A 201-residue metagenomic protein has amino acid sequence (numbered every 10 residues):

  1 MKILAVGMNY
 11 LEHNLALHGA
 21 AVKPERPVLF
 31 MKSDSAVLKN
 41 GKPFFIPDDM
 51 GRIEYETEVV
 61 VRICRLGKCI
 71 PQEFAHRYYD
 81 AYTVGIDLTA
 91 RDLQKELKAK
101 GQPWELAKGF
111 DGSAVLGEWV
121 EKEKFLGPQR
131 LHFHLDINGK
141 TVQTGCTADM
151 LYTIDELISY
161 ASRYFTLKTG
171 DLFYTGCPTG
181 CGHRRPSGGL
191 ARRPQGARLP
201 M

Functional and structural regions predicted by a protein language model:
M1-K168, L172, G180-M201: Catalytic-core "active-site belt" of small-molecule-metabolizing enzymes, emphasizing His/Asp/Glu-rich regions
